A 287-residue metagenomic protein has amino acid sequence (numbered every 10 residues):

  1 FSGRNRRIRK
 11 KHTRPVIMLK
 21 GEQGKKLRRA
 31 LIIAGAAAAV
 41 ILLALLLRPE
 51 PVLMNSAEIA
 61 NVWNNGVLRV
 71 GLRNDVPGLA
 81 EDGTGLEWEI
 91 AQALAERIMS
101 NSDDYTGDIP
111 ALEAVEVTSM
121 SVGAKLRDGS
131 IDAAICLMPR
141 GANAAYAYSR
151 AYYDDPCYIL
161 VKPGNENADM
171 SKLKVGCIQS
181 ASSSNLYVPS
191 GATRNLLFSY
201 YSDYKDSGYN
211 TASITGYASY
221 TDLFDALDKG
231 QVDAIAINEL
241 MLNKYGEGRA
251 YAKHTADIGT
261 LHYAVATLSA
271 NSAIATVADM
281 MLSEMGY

Functional and structural regions predicted by a protein language model:
F1-N55, A278: Gram-positive cell-envelope targeting signals
A30, P51-G141, S213-Y217, D225: Extracytoplasmic small-molecule ligand-binding "clamshell" domains of the periplasmic binding protein/Venus flytrap
V52, Q92, E96, D104-K172 (+3 more regions): Acidic, polar ligand-binding/catalytic clefts
R69-R73, A134, K174-I178, N185-V188 (+2 more regions): Short, well-ordered beta-strand segments
E81-E89, V117-M120, Y187-G191, Y217-T221 (+3 more regions): Soluble non-cytosolic domains of exported or imported proteins
A95-D103, R127, I131, F198 (+4 more regions): Sec-exported extracytoplasmic/periplasmic mature domains
R150, V161-N185, N195, S199-K205 (+1 more regions): Flexible hinge/capping segments at coil-to-helix
S184, V277-Y287: Periplasmic-binding protein-like
